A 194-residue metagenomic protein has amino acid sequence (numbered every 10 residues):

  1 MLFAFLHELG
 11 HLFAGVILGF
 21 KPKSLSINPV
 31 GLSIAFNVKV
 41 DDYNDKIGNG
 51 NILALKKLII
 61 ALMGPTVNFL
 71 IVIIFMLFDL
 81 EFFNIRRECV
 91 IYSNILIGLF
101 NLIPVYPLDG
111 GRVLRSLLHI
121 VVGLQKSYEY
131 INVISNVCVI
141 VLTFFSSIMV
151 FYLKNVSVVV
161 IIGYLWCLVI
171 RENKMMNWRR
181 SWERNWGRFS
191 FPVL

Functional and structural regions predicted by a protein language model:
M1, F83-E88, Y152-V160: Short, aromatic-rich membrane-interface segments at the entry and exit of alpha-helical transmembrane domains
M1-G48, C89-S93, I97, I103-L108 (+2 more regions): Small-residue-rich helix-interface/hinge motifs
F5, L9, F13, T66-L77 (+2 more regions): Generic alpha-helical transmembrane segments of integral inner-membrane proteins, especially permease/transport modules
F13-L18, P22, D79-F83, P107 (+2 more regions): Membrane-interfacial segments
L18, L70-D79, V113-H119: Membrane-interfacial alpha-helical segments at the cytosolic side of multi-pass membrane proteins
S26, L58, G110-V121, S127-Y130 (+1 more regions): Hydrophobic alpha-helical segments of integral membrane proteins, encompassing both true transmembrane helices
K46-I103: Metalloprotease/metallohydrolase-associated module, dominated by Zn2+-dependent proteases
I120-L194: C-terminal transmembrane module of polytopic alpha-helical membrane proteins
